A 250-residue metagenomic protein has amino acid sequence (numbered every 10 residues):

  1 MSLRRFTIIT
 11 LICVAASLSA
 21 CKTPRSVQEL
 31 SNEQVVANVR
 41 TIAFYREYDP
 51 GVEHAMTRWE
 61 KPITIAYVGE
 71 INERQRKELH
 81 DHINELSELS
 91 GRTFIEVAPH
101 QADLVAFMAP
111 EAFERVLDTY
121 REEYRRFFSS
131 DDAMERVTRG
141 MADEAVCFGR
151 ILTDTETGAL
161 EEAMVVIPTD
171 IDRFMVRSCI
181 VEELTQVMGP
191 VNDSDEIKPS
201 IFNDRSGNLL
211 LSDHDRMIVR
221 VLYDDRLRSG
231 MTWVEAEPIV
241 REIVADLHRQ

Functional and structural regions predicted by a protein language model:
M1-I8: Bacterial N-terminal signal peptides that target proteins for export
S17-A20: C-terminal motif of bacterial Sec signal peptides marking the signal peptidase cleavage site
K22-P24: Bacterial signal peptide processing site
E29-N32, E47-A55, Y124-M175, P190-Q250: Metalloprotease/metallohydrolase-associated module, dominated by Zn2+-dependent proteases
R58-P62, L89, P99-D103, L160-E162 (+1 more regions): Extracytoplasmic
K61-I63, Y67-V68, I95-T119, D204-R205: Acidic helix-start/capping segments at beta-turn-to-alpha-helix junctions
E73-F94: Zn2+-dependent metallopeptidase catalytic core
S178-P190: Active-site recognition of the HExxH zinc-binding catalytic motif
